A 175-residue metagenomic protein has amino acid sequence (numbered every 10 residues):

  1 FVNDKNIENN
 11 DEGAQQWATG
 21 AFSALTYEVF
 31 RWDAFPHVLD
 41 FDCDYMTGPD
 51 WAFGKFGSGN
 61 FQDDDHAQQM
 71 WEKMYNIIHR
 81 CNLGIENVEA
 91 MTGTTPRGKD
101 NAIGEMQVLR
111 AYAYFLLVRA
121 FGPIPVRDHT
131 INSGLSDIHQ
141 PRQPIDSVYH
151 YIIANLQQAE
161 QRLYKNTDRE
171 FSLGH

Functional and structural regions predicted by a protein language model:
F1, P49-G54, I124-D128: Short, compositionally biased low-complexity segments
F1-D40, D146: Acidic, glycine-rich segments characteristic of secretory precursors and extracytoplasmic regions
V2, H129-S136: Short linear capping/connector segments at secondary-structure termini
N10-W17, S23, D50-F121, D137-H139 (+2 more regions): Conserved, well-structured interaction surfaces
V29-F30, Y45-M46, L117-V126: Proline-centered turn/helix-capping motifs that create local helix->coil transitions or kinks
D33-A34, T94, V126-H129: Short, hydrophobic secondary-structure boundary micro-motifs
L39-D44, A102: Acidic helix-start/capping segments at beta-turn-to-alpha-helix junctions
N132, G174-H175: Alpha-helix initiation/capping motif
